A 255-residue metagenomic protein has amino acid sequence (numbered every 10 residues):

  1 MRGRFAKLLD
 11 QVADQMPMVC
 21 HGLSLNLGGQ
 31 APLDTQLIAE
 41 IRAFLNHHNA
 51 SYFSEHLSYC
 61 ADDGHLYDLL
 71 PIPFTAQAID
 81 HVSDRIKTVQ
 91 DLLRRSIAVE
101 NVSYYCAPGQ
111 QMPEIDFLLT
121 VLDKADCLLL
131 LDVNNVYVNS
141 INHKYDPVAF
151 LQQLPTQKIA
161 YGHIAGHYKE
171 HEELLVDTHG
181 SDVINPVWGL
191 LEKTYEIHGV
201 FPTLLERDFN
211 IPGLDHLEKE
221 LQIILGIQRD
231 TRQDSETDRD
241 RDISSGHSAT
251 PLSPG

Functional and structural regions predicted by a protein language model:
M1-F5, N26-Q36, C106-Q111, Y137-K144 (+2 more regions): Acidic-and-aromatic substrate-binding clefts and catalytic sites of carbohydrate-active enzymes
R2, P32, L69-I79, S140-H198: Gly/Pro-rich active-site loop or hairpin
R2-C20, Q36-S51, Q90-L92, V121-K124 (+2 more regions): Acidic (Asp/Glu)-rich catalytic clusters
F5, S24-N26, L57-A61, S103-Y105 (+3 more regions): Active-site-proximal loop/turn and secondary-structure-junction residues that shape catalytic pockets, frequently
D34-L129: Active-site acidic/histidine proton-transfer and metal-coordination neighborhood in alpha/beta enzyme cores
Q90-L174: Acidic/histidine-rich catalytic cores of soluble enzymes
P202-R207: Conserved active-site loop/cleft motifs that coordinate metal ions or position small ligands
L214-R232: C-terminal helical cap(s) of enzyme catalytic domains, especially alpha/beta-barrels
